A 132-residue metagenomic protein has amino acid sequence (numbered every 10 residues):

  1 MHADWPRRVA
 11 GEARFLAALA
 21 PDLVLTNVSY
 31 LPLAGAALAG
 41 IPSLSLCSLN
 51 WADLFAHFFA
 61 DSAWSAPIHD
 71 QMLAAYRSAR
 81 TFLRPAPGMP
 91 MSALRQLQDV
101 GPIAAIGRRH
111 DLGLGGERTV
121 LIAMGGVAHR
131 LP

Functional and structural regions predicted by a protein language model:
M1, F15-A17, N50-A60, R118-T119: Short, basic, glycine/proline-bearing loop/turn elements
M1-L23: Conserved nucleotide-sugar donor-binding subdomain of glycosyltransferases
G11, S29-Y30, A66-D70: Short alpha-helical segments and helix-capping/turn motifs at coil-helix boundaries
L16, L33, M72-L73, L131-P132: Short amphipathic alpha-helical segments and helix-helix/interface helices
V24-A39: An aromatic- and histidine-rich active-site surface loop
A37-L54: Active-site proximal beta-strand in glycosyltransferases
F55-R130: A nucleotide-sugar donor-handling region in carbohydrate enzymes
